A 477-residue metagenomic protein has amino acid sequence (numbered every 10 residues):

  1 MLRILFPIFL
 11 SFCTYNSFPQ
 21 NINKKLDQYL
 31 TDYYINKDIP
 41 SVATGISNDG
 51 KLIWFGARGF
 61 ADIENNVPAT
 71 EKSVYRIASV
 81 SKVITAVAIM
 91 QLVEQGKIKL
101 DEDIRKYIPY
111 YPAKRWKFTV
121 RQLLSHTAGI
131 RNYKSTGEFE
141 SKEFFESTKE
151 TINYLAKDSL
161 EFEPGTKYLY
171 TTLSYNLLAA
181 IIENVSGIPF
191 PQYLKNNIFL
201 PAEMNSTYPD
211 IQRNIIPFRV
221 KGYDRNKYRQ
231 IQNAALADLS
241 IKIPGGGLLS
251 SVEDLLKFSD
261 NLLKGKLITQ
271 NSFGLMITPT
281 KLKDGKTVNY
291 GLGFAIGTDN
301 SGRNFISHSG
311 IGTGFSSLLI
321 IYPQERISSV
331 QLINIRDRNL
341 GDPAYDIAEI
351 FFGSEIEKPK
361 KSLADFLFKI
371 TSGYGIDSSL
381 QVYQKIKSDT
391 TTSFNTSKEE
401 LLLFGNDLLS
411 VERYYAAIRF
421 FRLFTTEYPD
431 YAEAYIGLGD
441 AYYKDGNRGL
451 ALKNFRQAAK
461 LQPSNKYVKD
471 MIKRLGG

Functional and structural regions predicted by a protein language model:
Q20-G56, E183-N196, L200, Q230-T390 (+2 more regions): Catalytic loop of the DD-peptidase/beta-lactamase superfamily, centered on the K-T-G motif and neighboring
D27, S41, R76-V80, E94-S135 (+2 more regions): Active-site helix/loop module of the DD-peptidase/beta-lactamase fold, centered on the serine-lysine SxxK catalytic
Y33-A43, G56, E64-Q122, F162-L173 (+2 more regions): Short active-site loop at a secondary-structure junction that contains or immediately precedes the catalytic residue(s)
K134-F218, I241-L256: Catalytic-site signature segments of enzymes, centered on catalytic residues
